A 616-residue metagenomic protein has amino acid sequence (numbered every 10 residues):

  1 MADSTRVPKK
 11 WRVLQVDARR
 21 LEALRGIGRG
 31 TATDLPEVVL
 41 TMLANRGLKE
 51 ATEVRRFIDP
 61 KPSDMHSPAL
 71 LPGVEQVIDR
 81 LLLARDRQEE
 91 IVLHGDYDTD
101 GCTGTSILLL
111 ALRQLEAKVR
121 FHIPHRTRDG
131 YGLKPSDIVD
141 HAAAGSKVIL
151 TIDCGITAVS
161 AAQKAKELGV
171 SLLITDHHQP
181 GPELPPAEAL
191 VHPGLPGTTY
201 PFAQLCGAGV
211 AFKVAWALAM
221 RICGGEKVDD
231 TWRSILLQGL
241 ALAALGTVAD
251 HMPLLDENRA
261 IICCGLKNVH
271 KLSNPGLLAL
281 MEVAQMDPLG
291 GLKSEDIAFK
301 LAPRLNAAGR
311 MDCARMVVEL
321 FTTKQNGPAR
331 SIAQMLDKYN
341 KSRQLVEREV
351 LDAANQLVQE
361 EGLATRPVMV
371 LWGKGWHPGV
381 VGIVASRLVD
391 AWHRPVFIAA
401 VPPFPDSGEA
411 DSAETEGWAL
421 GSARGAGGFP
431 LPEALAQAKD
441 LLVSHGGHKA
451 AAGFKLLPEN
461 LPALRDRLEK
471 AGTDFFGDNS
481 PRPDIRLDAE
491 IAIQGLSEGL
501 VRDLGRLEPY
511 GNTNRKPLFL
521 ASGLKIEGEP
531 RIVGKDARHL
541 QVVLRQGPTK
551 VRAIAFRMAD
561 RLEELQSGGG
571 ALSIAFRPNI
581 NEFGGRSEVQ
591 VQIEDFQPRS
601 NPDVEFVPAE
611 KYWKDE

Functional and structural regions predicted by a protein language model:
M1-E22: N-terminal amphipathic/basic leader segments beginning at the initiator methionine
S4-R6, L83-E89, P328-L371, P405-G417 (+2 more regions): Mid-to-C-terminal polyanion-binding domains and interfaces
D17-R20, L24-R29, T33-K147, L168-G169 (+1 more regions): Hydrophobic helix-and-loop "lid/oligomerization" segment in the mid-to-C-terminal part of catalytic domains
L43, L150, N306, L504 (+1 more regions): A residue-level signal for conserved active-site and pocket-lining positions in enzyme catalytic cores
R120, L173, E564: Conserved beta-strand positions in the Rossmann-like core of class I SAM-dependent methyltransferases
V139-A208, F212-V228: Active-site cavity-forming subdomains of large catalytic enzyme subunits
A162-Q163, T199-F202, P288-L289, S386-R387 (+1 more regions): A generic local secondary-structure boundary/capping motif
H177-H178, H377, H448, H539: Histidine-centered active-site/metal-ligand motif
